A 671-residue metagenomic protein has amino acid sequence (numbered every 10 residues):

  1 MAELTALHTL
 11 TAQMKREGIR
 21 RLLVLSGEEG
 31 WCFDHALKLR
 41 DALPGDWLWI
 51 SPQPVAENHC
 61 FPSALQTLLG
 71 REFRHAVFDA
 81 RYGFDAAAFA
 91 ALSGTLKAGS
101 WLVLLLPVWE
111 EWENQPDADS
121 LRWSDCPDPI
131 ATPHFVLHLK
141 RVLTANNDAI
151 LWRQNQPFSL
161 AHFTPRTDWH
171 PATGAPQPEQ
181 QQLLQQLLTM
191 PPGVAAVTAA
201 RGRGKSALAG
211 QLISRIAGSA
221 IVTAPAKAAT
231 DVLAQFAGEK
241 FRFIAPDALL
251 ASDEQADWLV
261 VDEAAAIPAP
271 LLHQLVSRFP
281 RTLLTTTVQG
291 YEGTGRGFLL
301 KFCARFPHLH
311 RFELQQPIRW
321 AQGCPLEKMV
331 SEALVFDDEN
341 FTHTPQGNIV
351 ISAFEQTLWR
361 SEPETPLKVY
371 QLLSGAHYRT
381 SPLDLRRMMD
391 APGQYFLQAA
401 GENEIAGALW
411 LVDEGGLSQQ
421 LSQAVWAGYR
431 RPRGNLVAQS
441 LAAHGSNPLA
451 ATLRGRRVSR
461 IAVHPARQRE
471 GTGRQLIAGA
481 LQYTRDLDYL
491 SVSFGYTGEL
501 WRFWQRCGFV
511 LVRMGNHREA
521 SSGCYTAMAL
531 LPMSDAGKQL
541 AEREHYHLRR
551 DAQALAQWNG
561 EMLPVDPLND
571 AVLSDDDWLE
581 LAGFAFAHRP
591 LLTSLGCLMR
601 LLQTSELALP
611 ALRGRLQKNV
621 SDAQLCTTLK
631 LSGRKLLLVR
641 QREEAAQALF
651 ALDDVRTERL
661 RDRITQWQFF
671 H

Functional and structural regions predicted by a protein language model:
A2-L10, P171-P191: N-terminal pre-P-loop "Q-motif" helix
R20-E28, K38-P52, T198, G218-T230: Conserved RecA-like ASCE P-loop NTPase motor core of nucleic-acid helicases/translocases
C32-F33, K205: Conserved lysine of the Walker
L65-H162: N-terminal accessory nucleic-acid engagement/regulatory domains that precede and modulate ATP-driven motor cores
D125-A175, C303-T342: Conserved coupling/interface region of RecA-like P-loop/ASCE motor cores
A207-Q211, R460-Q482: Conserved acetyl-CoA-binding loop-helix of GNAT-fold acetyltransferases
A248-L250, W258, P270-L271, S277-Y378 (+2 more regions): Terminal substrate-recognition subdomain of acyl/acetyltransferases
G393-V412, Q419: Conserved beta-hairpin
